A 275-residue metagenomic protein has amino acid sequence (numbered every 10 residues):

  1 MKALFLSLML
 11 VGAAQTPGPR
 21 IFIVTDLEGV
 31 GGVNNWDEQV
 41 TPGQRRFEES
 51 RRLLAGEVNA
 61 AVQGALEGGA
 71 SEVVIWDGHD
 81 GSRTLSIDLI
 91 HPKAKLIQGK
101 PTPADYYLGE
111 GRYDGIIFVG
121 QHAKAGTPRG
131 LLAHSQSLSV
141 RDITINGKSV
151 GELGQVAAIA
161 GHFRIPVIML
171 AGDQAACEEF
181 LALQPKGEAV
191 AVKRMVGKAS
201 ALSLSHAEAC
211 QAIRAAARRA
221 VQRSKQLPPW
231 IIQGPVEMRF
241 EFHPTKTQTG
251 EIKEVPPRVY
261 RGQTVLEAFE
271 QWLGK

Functional and structural regions predicted by a protein language model:
K2-G12: Sec-dependent N-terminal signal peptides
T16-W36: Mature N-terminal segment immediately following signal peptide/propeptide cleavage in secreted/periplasmic
V24-T25, W76-D77, I116-Q121, L170-A171 (+1 more regions): Short beta-strand segments
T41-W76, S82, K93, A216-R223 (+1 more regions): Alpha/propeptide regions of enzymes that mature by internal proteolysis
V73, H206-K275: C-terminal accessory domains and tails appended to enzymatic cores
P92-G109: A glycine-rich helix N-cap at a beta->alpha junction
S137-F163, G172: Active-site glycine-rich loop that binds ribose-phosphate moieties when present
I159-V167, A171-A216: Active-site rim beta-loop-alpha module in soluble metabolic enzymes
